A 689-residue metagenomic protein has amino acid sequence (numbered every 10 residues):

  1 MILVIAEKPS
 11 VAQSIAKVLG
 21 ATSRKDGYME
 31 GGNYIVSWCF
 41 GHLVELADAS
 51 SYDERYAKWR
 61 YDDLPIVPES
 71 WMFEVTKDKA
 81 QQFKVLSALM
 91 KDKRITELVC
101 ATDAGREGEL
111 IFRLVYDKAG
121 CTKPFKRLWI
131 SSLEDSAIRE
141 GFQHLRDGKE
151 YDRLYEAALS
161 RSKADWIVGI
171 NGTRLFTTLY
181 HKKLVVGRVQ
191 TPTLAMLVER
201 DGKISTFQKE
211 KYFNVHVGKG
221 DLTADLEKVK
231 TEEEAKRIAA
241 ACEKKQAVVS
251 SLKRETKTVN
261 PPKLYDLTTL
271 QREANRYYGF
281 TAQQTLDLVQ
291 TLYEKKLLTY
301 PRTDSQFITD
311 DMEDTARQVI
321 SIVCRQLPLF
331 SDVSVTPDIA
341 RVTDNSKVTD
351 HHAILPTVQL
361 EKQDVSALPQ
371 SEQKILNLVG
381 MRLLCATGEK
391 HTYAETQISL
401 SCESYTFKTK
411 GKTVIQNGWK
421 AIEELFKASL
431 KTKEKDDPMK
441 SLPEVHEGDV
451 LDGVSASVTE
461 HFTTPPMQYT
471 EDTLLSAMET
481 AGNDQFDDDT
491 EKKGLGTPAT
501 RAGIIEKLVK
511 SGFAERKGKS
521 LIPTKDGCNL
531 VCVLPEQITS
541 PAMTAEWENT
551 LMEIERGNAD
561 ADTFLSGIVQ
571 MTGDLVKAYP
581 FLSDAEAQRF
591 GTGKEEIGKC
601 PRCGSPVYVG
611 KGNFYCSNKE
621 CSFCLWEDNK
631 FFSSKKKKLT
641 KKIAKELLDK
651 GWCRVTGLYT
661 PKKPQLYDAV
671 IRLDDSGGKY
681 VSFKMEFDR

Functional and structural regions predicted by a protein language model:
M1, V99-A104, H181-K183, R254-K263 (+3 more regions): Conserved short loop/turn motifs at secondary-structure junctions
M1-S162, W166, P465: Intrinsically disordered, low-complexity regulatory segments
I2-L3, M90, K118, T173 (+3 more regions): Basic, low-complexity terminal or inter-domain segments flanking catalytic cores
P9-A16, N33-V36, F40, T76-S87 (+18 more regions): Amphipathic alpha-helical transducer elements in NTP-driven molecular machines
K93, D135-V217, R254-T258: C-terminal or mid-to-C-terminal helical accessory/interaction module adjacent to the motor/catalytic core
D221-T223, K253-R254, C324: Phosphate-rich ligand and nucleic-acid binding surfaces
E232-Y265, Q271, A542: Metal- or metallocofactor-binding catalytic centers and their adjacent structured scaffolds across diverse enzyme
